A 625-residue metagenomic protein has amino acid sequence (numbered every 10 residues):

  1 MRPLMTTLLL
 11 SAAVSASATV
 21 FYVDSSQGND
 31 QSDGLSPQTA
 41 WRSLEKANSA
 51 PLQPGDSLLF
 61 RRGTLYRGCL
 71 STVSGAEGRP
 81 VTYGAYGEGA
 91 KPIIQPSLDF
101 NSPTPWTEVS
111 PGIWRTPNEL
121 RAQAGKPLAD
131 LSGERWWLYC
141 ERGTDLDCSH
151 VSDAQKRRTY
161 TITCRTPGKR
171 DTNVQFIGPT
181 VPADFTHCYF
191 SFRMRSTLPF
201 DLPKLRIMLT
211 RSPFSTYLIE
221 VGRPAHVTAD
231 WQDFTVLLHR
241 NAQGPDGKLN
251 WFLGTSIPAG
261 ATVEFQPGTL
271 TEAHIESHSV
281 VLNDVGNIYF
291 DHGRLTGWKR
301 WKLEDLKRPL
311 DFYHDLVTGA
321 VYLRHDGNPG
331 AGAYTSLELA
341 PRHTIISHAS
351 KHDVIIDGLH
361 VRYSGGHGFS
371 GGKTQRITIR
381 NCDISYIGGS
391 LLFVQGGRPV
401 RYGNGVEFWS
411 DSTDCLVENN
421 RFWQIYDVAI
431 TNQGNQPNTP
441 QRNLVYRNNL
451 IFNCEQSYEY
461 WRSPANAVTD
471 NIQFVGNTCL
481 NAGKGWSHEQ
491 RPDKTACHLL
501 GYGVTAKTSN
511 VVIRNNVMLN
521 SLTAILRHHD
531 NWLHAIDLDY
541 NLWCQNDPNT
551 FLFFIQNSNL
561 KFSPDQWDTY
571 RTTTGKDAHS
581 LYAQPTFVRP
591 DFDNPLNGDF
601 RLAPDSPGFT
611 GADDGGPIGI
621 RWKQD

Functional and structural regions predicted by a protein language model:
A16-A18: Boundary at the C-terminal end of the N-terminal hydrophobic targeting segment
V20-R157, T161-G178, Y189, T269-K373 (+4 more regions): Extracellular polysaccharide-degrading/modifying enzymes targeting complex plant/algal/animal polysaccharides
C69, H343-S347, R362-G372, S385-P585 (+2 more regions): Glycine- and acidic/polar-rich repeat regions and solenoidal domains
R170-F190, A225-T228, S347-S350, V468 (+2 more regions): Extracellular/lumenal carbohydrate-interaction signature centered on repeated Trp-anchored short motifs
T172-Q175, P199-R211, D246-N250, T550-L552: Beta-strand acidic-aromatic groove motif in beta-rich domains, primarily in extracellular
F192, P203-M208, D233-A273: Extracellular beta-strand ligand-recognition surfaces/modules
S212-D246: Extracellular carbohydrate recognition and processing domains and analogous Trp-centered ligand-binding platforms
